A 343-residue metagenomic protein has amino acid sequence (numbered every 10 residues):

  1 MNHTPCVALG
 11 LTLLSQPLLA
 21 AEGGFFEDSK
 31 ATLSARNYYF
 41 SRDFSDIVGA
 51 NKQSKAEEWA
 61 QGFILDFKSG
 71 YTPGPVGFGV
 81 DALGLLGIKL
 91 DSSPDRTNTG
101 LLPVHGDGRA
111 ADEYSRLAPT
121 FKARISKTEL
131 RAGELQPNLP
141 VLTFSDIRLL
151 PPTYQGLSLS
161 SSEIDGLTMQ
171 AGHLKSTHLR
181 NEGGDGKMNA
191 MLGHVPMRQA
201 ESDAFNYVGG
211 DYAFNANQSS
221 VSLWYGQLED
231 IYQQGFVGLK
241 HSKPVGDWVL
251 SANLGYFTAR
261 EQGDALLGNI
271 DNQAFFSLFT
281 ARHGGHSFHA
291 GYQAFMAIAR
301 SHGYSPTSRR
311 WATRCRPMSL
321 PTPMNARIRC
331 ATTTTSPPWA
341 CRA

Functional and structural regions predicted by a protein language model:
Q16-P137, S336: Beta-barrel outer-membrane channel/assembly domains of diderm bacteria
F25-E27, S69-P73, R124-K127, S161-D165 (+6 more regions): Outer-membrane beta-barrel strand-turn architecture
E27, E57-F63, E113-L117, P151-Q155 (+5 more regions): Residues that define the transmembrane beta-barrel architecture of outer-membrane proteins
L33, F63-S69, P119-A123, L157-S161 (+5 more regions): Residues on the lipid-exposed face of transmembrane beta-strands in outer-membrane beta-barrel proteins
N37-Y39, L130-F144, M169-A171, V208 (+3 more regions): Transmembrane beta-strand segments that form the barrel wall of outer-membrane beta-barrel proteins
Y38-F44, L85-K89, P137-F144, S176-R180 (+4 more regions): Sequence/structural signature of outer-membrane beta-barrel proteins
P75-F78, K127-R131, G166-Q170, H178 (+5 more regions): Repeated loop/turn-to-beta-strand initiation elements of outer-membrane beta-barrel proteins
L167-G193, Q199-E201, W248-R327: Outer-membrane beta-barrel translocator/channel fold
